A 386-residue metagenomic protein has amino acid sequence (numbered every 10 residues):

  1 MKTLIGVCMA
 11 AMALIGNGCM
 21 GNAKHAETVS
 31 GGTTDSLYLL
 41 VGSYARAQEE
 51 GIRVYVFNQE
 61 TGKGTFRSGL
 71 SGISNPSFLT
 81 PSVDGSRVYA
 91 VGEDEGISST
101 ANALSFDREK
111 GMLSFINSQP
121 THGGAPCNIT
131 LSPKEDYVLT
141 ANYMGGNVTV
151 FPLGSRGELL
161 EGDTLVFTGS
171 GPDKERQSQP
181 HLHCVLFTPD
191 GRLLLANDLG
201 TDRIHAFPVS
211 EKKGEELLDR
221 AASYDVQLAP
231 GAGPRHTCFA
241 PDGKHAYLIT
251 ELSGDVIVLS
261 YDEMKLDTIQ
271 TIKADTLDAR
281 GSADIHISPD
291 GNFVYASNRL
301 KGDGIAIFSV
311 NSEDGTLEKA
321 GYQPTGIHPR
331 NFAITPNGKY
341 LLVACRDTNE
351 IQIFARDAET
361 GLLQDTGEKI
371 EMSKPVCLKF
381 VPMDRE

Functional and structural regions predicted by a protein language model:
M1-S36: Bacterial Sec-dependent N-terminal signal peptides
K24-N58: An edge-strand/N-cap motif at the start of beta-rich repeat modules
Y44-R46, E93-E95, Y143, L153 (+7 more regions): Short loop/turn segments immediately following the C-termini of beta-strands
Q48, I73-D84, H122-P133, Y137 (+5 more regions): Beta-rich, blade/repeat-based domains predominating in secreted/periplasmic proteins but also intracellular
V56-G62, L104-M112, V150-L160, F207-L217 (+3 more regions): Short loop/turn segments immediately following beta-strands, especially the blade-tip and inter-blade linker loops
T65-E135: Blade-loop segments of beta-propeller domains
T65-S71, S114-P120, D163, G169-R176 (+4 more regions): A short beta-strand motif characteristic of beta-propeller blades
